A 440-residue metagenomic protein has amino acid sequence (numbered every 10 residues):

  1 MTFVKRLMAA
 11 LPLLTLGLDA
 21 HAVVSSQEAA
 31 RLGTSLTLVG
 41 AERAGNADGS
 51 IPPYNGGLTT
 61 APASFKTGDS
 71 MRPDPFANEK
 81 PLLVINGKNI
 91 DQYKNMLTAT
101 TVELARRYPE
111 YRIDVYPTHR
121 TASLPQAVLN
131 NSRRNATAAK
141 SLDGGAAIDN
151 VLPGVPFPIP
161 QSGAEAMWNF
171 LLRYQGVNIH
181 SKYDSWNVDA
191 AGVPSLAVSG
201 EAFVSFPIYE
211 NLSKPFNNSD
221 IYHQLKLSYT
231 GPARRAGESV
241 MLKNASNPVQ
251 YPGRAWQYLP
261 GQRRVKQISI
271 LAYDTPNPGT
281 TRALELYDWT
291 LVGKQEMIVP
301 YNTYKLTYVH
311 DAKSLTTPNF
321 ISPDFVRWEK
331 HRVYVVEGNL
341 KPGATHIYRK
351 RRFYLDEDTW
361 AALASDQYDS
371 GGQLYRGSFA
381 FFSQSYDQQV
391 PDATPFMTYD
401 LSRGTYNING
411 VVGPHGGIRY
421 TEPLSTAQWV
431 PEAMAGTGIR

Functional and structural regions predicted by a protein language model:
M1-M8: Bacterial N-terminal signal peptides that target proteins for export
A9-L14: Hydrophobic helical h-region of N-terminal Sec-dependent signal peptides in bacterial secretory/periplasmic proteins
G17-A20: N-terminal signal peptide c-region/cleavage motif recognized by signal peptidases
V23-V24, A29-G57, T98, K226-L286 (+1 more regions): Gly/Pro-enriched, hydrophobic low-complexity segments that function as extracytoplasmic propeptides/linkers
S26-P252: Solvent-exposed N-terminal domain segments of exported/luminal and surface proteins
Y108-P109, T290, Y386-Q389, Y399-L401 (+1 more regions): Short, intrinsically disordered/low-complexity patches at protein termini and at juxtamembrane boundaries
S181-G231, P278-F353, L363: Extended beta-strand-rich segments in extracellular/periplasmic secretory proteins, especially within noncatalytic
G416-R440: Long, C-terminal catalytic modules of enzymes
